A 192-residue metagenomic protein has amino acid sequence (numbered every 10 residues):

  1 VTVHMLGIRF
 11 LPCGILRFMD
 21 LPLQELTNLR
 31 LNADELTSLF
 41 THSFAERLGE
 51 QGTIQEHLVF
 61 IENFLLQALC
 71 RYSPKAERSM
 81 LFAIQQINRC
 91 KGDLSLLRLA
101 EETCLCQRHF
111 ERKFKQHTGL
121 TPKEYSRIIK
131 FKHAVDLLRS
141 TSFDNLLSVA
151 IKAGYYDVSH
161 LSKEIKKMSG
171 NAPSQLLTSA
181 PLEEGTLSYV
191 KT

Functional and structural regions predicted by a protein language model:
V1-K91, S95-L97, E102-Q107, T121 (+4 more regions): Alpha-helical bundle regulatory/interaction domains
F114-L120, E164-S174: A secondary-structure capping/hinge motif
K115, A134-L137: Enrichment for repetitive, rod-forming helical segments
K115, S148-V149, L161: A generic signature of intrinsically disordered, low-complexity regions enriched in glycine/proline and charged/polar
E124: Short, basic-rich loop-to-helix N-cap that marks the start of a DNA-contacting helix
